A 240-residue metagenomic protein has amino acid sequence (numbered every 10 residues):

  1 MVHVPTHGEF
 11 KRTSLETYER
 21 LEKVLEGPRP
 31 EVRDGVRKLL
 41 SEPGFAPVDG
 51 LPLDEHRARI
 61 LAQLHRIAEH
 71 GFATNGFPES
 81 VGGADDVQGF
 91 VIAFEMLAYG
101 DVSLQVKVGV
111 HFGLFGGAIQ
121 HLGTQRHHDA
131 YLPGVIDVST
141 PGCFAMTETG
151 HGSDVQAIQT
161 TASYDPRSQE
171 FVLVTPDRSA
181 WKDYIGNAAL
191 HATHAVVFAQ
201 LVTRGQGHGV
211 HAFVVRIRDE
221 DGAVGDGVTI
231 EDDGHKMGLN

Functional and structural regions predicted by a protein language model:
M1-G142, G152-S153, Y164, S168-V172: Amphipathic, small/basic residue-rich leader segments at the start of a protein or domain
L114, S139, V155-A157, L190-A192 (+1 more regions): Short, solvent-exposed loop/turn segments at the edges of secondary structure
T140-M146, W181, V228-E231: Short Pro/Gly-enriched beta-strand edge/turn motifs at strand-loop
T147-G150, G234-K236: Short, solvent-exposed loop/turn elements at beta->coil junctions and helix N-caps that rim active or binding pockets
I158, D183-G186, D232-H235: Short beta-alpha junctions and helix-cap segments that line functional grooves
Q159-S163: Hydrophobic/aromatic beta-strand elements that line small-molecule binding cavities or substrate pockets in beta-rich
P166-T229: A short core secondary-structure module
G225-N240: Flexible, small-/acidic-enriched active-site or ligand-binding loops
